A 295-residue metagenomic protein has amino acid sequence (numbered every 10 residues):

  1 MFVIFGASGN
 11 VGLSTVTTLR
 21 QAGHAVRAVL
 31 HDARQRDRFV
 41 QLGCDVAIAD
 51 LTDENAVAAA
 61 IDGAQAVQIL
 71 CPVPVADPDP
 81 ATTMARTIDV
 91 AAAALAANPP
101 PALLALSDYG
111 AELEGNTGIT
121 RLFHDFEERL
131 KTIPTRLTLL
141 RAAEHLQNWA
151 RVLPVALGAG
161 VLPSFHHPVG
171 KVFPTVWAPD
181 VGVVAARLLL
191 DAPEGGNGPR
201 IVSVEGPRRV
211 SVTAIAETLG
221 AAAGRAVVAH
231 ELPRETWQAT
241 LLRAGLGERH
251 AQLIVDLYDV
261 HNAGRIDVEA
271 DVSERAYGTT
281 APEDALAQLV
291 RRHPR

Functional and structural regions predicted by a protein language model:
M1-R27, H31-R38, T52-N55, D62 (+4 more regions): Oxidoreductase cofactor-interface core, primarily capturing Rossmann-like NAD(P)-dependent enzymes
A49: Cofactor-binding loops of NAD(P)H-dependent oxidoreductases, dominated by short-chain dehydrogenase/reductases
A56, A60, P282-A285: Hydrophobic alpha-helical packing elements
Q68-L70: Periplasmic-binding protein-like
T83-I88: Aromatic "clamp/platform" in nucleotide-sugar-dependent glycosyltransferases that forms part of the donor/acceptor
N197, R234-R295: A hydrophobic C-terminal alpha-helical subdomain
